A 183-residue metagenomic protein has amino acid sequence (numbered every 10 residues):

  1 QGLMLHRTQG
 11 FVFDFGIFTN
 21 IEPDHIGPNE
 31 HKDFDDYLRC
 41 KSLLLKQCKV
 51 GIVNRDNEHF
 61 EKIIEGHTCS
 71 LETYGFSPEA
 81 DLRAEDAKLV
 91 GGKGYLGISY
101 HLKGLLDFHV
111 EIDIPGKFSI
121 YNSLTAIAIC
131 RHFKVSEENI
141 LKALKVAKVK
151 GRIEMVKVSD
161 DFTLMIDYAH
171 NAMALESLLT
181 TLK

Functional and structural regions predicted by a protein language model:
G2-L5, V12-T163: Acidic, Mg2+-coordinating active-site environments of NTP-dependent enzymes
G2-Q9, L178-L182: Short amphipathic alpha-helices and their capping/turn segments at secondary-structure boundaries
Y168-K183: AMP-binding/adenylate-forming catalytic core of the ANL superfamily
